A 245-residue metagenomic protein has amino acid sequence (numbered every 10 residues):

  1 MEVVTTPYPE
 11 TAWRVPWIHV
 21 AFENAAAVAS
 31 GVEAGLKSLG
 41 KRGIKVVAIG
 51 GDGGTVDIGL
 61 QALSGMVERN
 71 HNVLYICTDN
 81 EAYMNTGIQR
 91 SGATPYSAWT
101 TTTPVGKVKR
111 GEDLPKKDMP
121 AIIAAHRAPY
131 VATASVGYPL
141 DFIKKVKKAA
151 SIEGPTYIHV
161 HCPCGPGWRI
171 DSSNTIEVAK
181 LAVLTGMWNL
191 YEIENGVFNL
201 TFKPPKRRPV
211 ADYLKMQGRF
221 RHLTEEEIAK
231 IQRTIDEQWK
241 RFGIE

Functional and structural regions predicted by a protein language model:
M1-Y75, I88, G92-A98, E112: Cofactor-binding active-site loop characterized by glycine-rich and histidine/acidic residues
K41-R42, S91-S151: Conserved thiamine diphosphate
L63-M66, S91-G92, K147-S151, S173-V178: Short, solvent-exposed amphipathic alpha-helical segments in soluble enzyme and RNA/protein-processing domains
C77, V131-A134, Y157-H161: Short, conserved beta-strand edge motifs with alternating hydrophobic and charged residues
N80-N85, G165-G167: Short gly/pro/ser/thr-enriched loop/turn and capping motifs at secondary-structure boundaries
E153-Y157, W188: Active-site lining segments that contact anionic ligands and/or coordinate catalytic metals
C162-E245: Flexible, low-complexity linker and terminal segments
